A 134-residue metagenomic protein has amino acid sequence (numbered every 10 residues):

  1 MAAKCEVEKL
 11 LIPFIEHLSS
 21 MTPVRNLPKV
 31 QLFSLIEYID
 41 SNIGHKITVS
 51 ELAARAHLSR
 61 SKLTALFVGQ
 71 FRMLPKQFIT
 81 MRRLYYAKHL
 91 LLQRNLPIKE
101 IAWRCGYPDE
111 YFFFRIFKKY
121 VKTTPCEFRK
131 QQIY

Functional and structural regions predicted by a protein language model:
M1-S41, H45, V49-A56, G69-Q77 (+1 more regions): Short, Lys/Arg-enriched, Trp-marked, Pro/Gly-tolerant hinge/linker segments that flank
L32, L84, K122: ATP/adenylate-binding site constellation spanning eukaryotic-like Ser/Thr protein kinases, ABC-transporter
E37, S41, K46-S50, A65 (+2 more regions): Terminal helix-turn-helix DNA-binding modules in bacterial transcription factors
R55, R104-C105, Y120: Residues within the alpha-helical elements of helix-turn-helix
R115, K119: Short alpha-helix within the C-terminal catalytic ATP-binding
